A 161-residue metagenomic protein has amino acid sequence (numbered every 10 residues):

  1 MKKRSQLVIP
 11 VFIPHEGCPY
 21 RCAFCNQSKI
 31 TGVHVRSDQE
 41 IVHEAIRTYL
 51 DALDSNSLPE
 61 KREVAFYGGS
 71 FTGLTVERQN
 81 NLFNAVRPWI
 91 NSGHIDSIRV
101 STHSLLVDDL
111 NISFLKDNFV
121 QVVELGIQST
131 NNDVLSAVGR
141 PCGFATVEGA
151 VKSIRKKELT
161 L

Functional and structural regions predicted by a protein language model:
K2-E40: Canonical Radical SAM [4Fe-4S] cluster-binding loop centered on the CxxxCxxC motif and its immediate flanking residues
K2-Q6, P59, G93: A generic structural signal for short, non-catalytic loop/turn and secondary-structure boundary residues
I9, K61-V64, I98: Hydrophobic beta-strand segments of well-ordered beta-sheets in folded domains
H15-E16, N56-L58, R155: Short glycine/proline-enriched loop/turn "hinge" motifs that connect secondary-structure elements and lie
A23-I30, R47-L50, R87: Short amphipathic alpha-helical segments enriched in leucine
I30-E44, G68-T160: Conserved non-cysteine loop/helix-boundary elements of the Radical SAM core domain that shape
I46-S70: Short Fe-S-cluster ligation motifs
R62, T160-L161: Glycine-rich, often proline-containing surface loops adjacent to acidic residues and nearby aromatics that form
